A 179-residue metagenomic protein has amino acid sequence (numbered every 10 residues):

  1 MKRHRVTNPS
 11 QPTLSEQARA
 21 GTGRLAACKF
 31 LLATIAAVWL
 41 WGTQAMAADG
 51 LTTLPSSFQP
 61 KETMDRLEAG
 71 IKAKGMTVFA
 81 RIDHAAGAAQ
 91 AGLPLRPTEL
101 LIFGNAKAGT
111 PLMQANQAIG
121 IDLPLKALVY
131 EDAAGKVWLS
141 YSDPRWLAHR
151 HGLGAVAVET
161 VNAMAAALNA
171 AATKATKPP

Functional and structural regions predicted by a protein language model:
M1-A26: N-terminal secretory signal peptides that target proteins for export/translocation
K29-W41: Bacterial N-terminal signal peptides
A47-G75, T173-K174, P179: Terminal, regulation- and interaction-focused segments at domain boundaries
S57-E62, F79, A155-N162: Soluble non-cytosolic domains of exported or imported proteins
K72, M76, R81-L125, V129: Compact, glycine-rich, soluble single-domain proteins
K126-G154: Beta-strand/loop substructures that line and gate deep hydrophobic ligand-binding cavities in soluble
P144-P179: C-terminal partner/receptor-binding element of secreted or periplasmic proteins
